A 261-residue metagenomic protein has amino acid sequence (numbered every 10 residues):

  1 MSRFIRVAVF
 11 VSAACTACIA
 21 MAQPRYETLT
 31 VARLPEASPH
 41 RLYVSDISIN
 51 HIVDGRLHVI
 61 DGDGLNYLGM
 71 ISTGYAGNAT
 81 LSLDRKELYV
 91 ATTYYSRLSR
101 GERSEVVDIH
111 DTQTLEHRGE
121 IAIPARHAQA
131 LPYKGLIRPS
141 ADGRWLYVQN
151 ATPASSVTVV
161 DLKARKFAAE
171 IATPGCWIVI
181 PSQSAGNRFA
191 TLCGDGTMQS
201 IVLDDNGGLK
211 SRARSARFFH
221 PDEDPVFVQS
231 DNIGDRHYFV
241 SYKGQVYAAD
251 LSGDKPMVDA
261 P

Functional and structural regions predicted by a protein language model:
Q23-D84: Beta-strand-rich domains and repeat architectures in extracellular enzymes and scaffolds, especially beta-propellers
P24-E27, G64-I71, Y75-G77, E116-A128 (+3 more regions): A short beta-strand motif characteristic of beta-propeller blades
Y26-S38, G74-A91, H127-A141, P174-R188 (+1 more regions): Beta-rich, blade/repeat-based domains predominating in secreted/periplasmic proteins but also intracellular
S48-I52, Y94-L98, P153-A154, D195-M198 (+1 more regions): Short glycine/acidic-enriched loop and turn motifs that connect beta-strands
D61-G64, T112-T114, D161-R165, L203-N206 (+1 more regions): Short loop/turn segments that connect beta-strands within beta-propeller blades
T114-T158, A164-I180: Asp-box/WD-like beta-propeller blade repeats and closely related beta-sheet repeat scaffolds
S184, R188-P261: Acidic, serine/threonine- and glycine-rich low-complexity intrinsically disordered segments that serve as flexible
